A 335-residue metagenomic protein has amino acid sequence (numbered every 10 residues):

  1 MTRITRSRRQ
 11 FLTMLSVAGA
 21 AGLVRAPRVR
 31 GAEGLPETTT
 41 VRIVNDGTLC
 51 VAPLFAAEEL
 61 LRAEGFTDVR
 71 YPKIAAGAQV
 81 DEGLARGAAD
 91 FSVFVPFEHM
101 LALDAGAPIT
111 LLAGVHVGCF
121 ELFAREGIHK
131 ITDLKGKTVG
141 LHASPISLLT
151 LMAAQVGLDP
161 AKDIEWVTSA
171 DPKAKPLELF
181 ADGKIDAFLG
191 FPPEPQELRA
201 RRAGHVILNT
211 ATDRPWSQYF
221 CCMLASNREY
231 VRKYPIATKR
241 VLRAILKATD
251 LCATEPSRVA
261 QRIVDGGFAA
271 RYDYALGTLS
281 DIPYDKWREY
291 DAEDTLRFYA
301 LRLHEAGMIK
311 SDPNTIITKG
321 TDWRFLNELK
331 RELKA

Functional and structural regions predicted by a protein language model:
T2-G19: N-terminal secretory signal peptides and thylakoid transit peptides that target proteins across membranes
T38-L60, E121, I131-R201, E293 (+1 more regions): Bilobed "Venus flytrap"/periplasmic-binding protein-like clamshell domains and structurally analogous long
G47-I74, A78, A85, M100-A105 (+2 more regions): Short, polar/charged alpha-helical segment
D68-A76, V93, P160-P172: Short beta-strand-to-loop elements that line the ligand-binding cleft of bilobed periplasmic-binding protein-like
F97, A174-D265: Pocket-lining segment of extracytoplasmic ligand-binding domains
L111-K130, S217-R232: Hydrophobic/proline-rich hinge and linker segments of small-molecule sensing/allosteric domains, predominantly
R232-S311: Secondary-structure end/capping motifs
H304-A335: Conserved C-terminal helix/tail region of periplasmic/extracytoplasmic solute-binding proteins
